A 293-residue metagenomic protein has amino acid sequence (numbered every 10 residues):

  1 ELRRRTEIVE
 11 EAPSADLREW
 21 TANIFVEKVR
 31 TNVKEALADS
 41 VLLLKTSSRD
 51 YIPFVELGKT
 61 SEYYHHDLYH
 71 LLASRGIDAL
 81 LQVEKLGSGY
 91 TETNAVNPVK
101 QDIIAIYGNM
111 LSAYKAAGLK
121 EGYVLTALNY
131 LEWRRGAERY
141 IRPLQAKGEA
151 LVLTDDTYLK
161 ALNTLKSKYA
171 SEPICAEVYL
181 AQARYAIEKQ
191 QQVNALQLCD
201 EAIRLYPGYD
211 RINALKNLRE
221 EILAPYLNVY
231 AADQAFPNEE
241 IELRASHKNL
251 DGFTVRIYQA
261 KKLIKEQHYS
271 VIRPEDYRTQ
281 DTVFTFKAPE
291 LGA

Functional and structural regions predicted by a protein language model:
E1-A293: N-terminal, cleavable Sec-dependent signal peptides of secreted/periplasmic/extracellular proteins
